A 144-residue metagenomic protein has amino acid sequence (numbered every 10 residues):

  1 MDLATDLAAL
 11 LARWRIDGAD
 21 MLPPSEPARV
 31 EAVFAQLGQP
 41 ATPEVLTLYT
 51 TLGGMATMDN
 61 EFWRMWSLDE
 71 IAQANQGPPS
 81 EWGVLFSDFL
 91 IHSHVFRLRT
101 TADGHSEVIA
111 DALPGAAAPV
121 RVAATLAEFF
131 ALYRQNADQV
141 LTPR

Functional and structural regions predicted by a protein language model:
M1-A102, V140-T142: A surface-exposed partner-binding patch
H94, A117, R134, L141-R144: A ubiquitous, low-specificity "background" feature that marks scattered single residues across proteins without
F96, I109, R121-A123, L141: N-terminal non-cleavable signal-anchor helices
T100-G104, L126-E128: A short, sequence-level motif marking secondary-structure junctions
G104-L113: Intrinsically disordered, low-complexity regulatory segments enriched in Ser/Thr/Pro and charged residues
A112-N136: Compact, glycine/acidic-enriched structural inserts
